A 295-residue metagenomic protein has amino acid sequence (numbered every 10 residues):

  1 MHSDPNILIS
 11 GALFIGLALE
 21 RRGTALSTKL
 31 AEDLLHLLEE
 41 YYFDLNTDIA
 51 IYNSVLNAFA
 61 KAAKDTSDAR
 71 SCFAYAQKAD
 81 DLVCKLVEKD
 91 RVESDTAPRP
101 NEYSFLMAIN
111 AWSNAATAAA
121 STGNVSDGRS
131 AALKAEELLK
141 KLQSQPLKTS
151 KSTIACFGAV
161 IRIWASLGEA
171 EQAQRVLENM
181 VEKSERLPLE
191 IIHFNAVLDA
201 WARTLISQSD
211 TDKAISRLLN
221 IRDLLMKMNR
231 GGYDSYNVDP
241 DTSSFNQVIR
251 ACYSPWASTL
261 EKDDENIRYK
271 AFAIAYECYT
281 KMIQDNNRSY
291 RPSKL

Functional and structural regions predicted by a protein language model:
M1-L295: A basic, Ser/Thr-enriched alpha-helical scaffold prevalent in eukaryotic organelle gene-expression machinery
